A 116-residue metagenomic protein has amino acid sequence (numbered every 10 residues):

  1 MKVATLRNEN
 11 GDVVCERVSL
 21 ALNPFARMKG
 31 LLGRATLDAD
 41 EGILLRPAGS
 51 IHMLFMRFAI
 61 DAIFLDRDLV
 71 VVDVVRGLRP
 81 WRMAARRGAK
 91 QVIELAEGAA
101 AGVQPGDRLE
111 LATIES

Functional and structural regions predicted by a protein language model:
M1-S116: Compact, glycine-rich, soluble single-domain proteins
